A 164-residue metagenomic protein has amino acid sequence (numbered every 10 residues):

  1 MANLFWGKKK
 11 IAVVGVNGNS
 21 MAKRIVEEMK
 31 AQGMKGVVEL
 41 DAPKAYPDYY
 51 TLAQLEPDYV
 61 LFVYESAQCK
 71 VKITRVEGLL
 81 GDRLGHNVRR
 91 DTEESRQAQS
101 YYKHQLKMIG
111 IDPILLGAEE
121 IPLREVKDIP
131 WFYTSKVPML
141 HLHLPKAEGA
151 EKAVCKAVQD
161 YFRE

Functional and structural regions predicted by a protein language model:
M1-T51, P57, E77-L80: Active-site histidine-acidic residue metal-binding/catalytic motifs, centered on HxH/HExxH-like signatures
K9-K10, Q32-G36, L55-V60, D112 (+2 more regions): Loop/turn elements at helix/coil->beta-strand transitions in domains of secreted/extracellular proteins
K9-V14, K35-G36, I109, P113 (+2 more regions): Residue-level marker of intrinsically disordered, low-complexity segments enriched for small/polar residues
V16, A42-S100, I121-H143: Active-site microenvironments of hydrolase-like enzyme catalytic domains
M21-I25, A45-D48, E94-A98, Y102 (+2 more regions): Stable alpha-helical elements in mature extracytoplasmic
I25-G33, E56, Y64-E65, T92 (+2 more regions): Sec/Tat-exported extracytoplasmic proteins
P113-E164: Active-site-adjacent mobile loop/cap segments within catalytic or ligand-binding domains
